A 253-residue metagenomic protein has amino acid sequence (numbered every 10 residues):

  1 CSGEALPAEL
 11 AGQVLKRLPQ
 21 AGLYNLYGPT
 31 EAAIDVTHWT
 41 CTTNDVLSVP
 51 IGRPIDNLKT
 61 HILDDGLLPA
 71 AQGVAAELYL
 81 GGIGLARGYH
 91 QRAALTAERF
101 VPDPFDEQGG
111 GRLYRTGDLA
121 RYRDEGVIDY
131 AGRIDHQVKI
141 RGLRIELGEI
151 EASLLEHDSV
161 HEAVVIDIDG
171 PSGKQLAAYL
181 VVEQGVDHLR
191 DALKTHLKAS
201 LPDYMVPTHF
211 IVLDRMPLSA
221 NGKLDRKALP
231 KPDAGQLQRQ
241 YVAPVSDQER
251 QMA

Functional and structural regions predicted by a protein language model:
C1-G12, N25-A32: Adenylate-forming
A8, K16-N25, T40-V245, E249-A253: AMP-dependent adenylate-forming
T30-D35, G222: Conserved coil-to-alpha-helix start sites within the AMP-binding
